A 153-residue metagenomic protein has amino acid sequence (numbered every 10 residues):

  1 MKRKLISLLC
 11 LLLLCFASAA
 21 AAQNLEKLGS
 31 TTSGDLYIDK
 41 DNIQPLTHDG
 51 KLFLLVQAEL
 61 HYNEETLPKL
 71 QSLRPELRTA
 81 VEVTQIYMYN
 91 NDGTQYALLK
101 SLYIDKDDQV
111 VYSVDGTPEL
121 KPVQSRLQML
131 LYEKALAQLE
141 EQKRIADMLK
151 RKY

Functional and structural regions predicted by a protein language model:
M1-L8: Bacterial N-terminal signal peptides that target proteins for export
C15-S18: N-terminal signal peptide c-region/cleavage motif recognized by signal peptidases
A20-T84, Y89-Y153: N-terminal secretory-pathway/extracellular module detecting exported/lumenal segments and adjacent signal-anchor/first
